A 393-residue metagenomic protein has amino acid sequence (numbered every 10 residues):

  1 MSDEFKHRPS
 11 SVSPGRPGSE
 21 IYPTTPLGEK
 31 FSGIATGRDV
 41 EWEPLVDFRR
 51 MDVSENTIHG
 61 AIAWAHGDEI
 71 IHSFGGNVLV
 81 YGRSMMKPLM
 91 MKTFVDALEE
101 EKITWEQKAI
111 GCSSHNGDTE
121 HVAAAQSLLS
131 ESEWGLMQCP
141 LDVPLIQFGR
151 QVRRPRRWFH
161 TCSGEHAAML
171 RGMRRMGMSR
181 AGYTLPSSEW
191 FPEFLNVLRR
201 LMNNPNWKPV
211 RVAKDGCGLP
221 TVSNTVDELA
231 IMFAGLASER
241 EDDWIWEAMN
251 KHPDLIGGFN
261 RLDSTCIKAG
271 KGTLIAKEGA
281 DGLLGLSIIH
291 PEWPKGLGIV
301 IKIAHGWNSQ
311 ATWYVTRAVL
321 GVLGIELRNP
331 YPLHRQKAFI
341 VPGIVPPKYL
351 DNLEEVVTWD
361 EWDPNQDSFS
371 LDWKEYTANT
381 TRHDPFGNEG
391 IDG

Functional and structural regions predicted by a protein language model:
D3-W42, W105-L219, N224, M232-G235: Active-site-adjacent helix/loop patches that line small-molecule binding or acyl-intermediate pockets
R38-D39, E43-F74: A short, well-structured edge-of-sheet supersecondary motif
M51-S54, F159, T273-K277: Short Gly/Pro-enriched turn/cap motifs at secondary-structure boundaries
A65-E69, A97, T225, I288-P294: Short acidic-glycine loop/turn motifs at beta-strand connectors
G82-E100: Active-site SXXK
L236-G393: Structured C-terminal helix/loop/strand segments within mature extracytoplasmic catalytic/sensor domains
